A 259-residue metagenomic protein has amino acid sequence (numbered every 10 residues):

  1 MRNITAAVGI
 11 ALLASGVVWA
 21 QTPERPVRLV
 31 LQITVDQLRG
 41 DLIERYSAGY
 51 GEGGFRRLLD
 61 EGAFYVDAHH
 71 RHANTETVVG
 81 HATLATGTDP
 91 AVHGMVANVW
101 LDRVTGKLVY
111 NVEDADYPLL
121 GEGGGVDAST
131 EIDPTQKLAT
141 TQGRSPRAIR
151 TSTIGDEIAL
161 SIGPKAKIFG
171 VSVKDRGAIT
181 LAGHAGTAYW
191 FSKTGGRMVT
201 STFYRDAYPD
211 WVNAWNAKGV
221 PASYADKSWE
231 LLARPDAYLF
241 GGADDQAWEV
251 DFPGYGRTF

Functional and structural regions predicted by a protein language model:
M1-I4: Positively charged n-region of N-terminal signal peptides that target proteins for export
A7-G16: Bacterial N-terminal signal peptides
V18-T22: Boundary at the C-terminal end of the N-terminal hydrophobic targeting segment
V27-R39, L58, L84, I158: Beta-strand elements within well-structured catalytic alpha/beta cores of enzymes that handle phosphate/sulfate esters
R39-R45, A68-R71, A139-P146: Second-shell loop/turn segments in exported
G40-I43, T77, A178-A182: Extracytoplasmic/secreted cell-surface and envelope-processing proteins
I43-V92, K167-F169: Short, structured active-site-proximal loop/turn typified by the sulfatase FGly-forming signature C/S-X-P-X-R
T88-F259: His/Asp/Glu-rich, glycine-adjacent segments that coordinate divalent cations and/or stabilize oxyanion chemistry on
